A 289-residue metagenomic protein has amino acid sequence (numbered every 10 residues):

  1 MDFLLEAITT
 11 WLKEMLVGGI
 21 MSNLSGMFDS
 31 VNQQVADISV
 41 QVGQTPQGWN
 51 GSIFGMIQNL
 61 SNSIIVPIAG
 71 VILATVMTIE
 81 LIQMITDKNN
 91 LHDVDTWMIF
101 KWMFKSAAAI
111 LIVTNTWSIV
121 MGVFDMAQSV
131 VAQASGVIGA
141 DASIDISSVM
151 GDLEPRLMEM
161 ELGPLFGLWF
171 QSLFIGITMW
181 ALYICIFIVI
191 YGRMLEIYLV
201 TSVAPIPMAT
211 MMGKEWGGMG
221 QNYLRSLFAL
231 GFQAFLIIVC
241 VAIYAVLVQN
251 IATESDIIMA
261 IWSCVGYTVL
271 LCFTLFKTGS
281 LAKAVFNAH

Functional and structural regions predicted by a protein language model:
M1-I72, K88-W97, A107-T178, G217 (+3 more regions): Gly/Ser-rich, low-complexity
P67-I79, I197: Hydrophobic alpha-helical transmembrane segments
T75, V120, F124-A127, C185-I188 (+3 more regions): Membrane-embedded alpha-helices of multi-pass transport/permease systems
L81-V94, W180-F187, K214-W216: Membrane-water interface regions at transmembrane-helix termini and the short interhelical loops of multi-pass membrane
W102-K105: Elongated alpha-helical scaffolds
I175, M179-M211, R225-L247: Alpha-helical transmembrane segments of helical membrane proteins, especially in multi-pass transport, channel
